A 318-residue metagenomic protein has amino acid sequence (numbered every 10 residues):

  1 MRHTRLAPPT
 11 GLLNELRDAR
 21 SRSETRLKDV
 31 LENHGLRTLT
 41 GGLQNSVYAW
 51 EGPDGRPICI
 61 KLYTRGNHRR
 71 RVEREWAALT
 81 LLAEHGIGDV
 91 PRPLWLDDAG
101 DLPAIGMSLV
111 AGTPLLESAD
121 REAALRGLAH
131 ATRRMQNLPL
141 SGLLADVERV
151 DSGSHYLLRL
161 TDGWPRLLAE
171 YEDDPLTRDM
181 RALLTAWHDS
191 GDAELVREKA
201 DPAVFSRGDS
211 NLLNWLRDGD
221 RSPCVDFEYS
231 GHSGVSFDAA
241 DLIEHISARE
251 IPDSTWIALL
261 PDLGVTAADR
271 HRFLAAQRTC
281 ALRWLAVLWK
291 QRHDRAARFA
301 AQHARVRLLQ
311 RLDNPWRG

Functional and structural regions predicted by a protein language model:
M1-E24, L79, G318: Phosphate/pyrophosphate-binding loops and the adjoining catalytic core of nucleotide-dependent enzymes
N14-L31, L140-G208, R305-R311: An alpha-helical support segment within catalytic cores of ATP-dependent transferases
T38-D151: ATP-binding pocket architecture of kinase catalytic cores
T40-G52, D189-F237: Active-site acidic catalytic loop and adjacent metal/ATP-binding pocket of ATP-dependent phosphoryl transfer enzymes
G42, H155-L158, F273-R283: Aromatic- and histidine-enriched alpha-helix N-cap/loop-to-helix transition segments that scaffold the rims
W76-A77, A123-A124, P223, A240-I243: Glycine-rich, phosphate-binding/catalytic loops in enzymes
S236-A268, Q277-A296, H303-Q310: Active-site activation/catalytic loop segments of kinase-like enzymes and analogous catalytic loops in related
Q310-G318: Amphipathic alpha-helical coiled-coil segments
